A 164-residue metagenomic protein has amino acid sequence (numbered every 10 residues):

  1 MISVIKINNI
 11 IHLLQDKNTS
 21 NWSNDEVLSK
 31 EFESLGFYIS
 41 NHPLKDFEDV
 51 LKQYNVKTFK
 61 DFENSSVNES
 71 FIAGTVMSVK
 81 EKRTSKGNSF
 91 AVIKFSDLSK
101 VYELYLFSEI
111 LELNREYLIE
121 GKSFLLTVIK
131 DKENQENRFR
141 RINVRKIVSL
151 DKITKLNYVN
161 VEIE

Functional and structural regions predicted by a protein language model:
M1-E164: Noncatalytic, beta-rich nucleic-acid-contacting surfaces in large DNA/RNA-processing enzymes
